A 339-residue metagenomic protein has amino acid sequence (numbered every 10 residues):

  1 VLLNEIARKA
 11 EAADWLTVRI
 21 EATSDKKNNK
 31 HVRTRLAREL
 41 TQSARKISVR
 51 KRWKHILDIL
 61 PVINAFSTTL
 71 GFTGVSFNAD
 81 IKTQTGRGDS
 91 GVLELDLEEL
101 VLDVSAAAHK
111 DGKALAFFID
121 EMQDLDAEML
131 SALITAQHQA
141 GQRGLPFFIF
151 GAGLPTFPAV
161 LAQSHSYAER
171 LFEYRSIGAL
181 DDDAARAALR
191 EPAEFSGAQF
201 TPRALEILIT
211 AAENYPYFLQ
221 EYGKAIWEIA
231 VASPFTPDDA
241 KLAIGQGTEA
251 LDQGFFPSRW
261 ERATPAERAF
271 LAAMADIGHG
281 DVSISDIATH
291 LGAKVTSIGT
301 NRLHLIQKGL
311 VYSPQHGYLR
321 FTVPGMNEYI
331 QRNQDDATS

Functional and structural regions predicted by a protein language model:
V1, E5, L125, Q139 (+6 more regions): Basic, low-complexity intrinsically disordered segments
V1-L115, L145-F147: P-loop NTPase nucleotide-binding core
K9, A225, H304-Q307: Alpha-helical DNA-recognition elements
K9-E11, H165-L171: Short, conserved catalytic or adaptor-binding loops enriched in Gly and charged residues
H109-I119, Q123-A132, A136-S166, R175-S176: Sensor-1/coupling segment of RecA-like P-loop NTPase cores
E173-A184: Conserved AAA+ ATPase "SRH/arginine-finger" region at the nucleotide-binding site
A185-G254: Amphipathic alpha-helical "lid/sensor" segments that cap RecA-like P-loop NTPase cores
R203, K241, E249-S339: C-terminal leucine-rich, beta-strand-based interaction scaffolds used for sensing/assembly
